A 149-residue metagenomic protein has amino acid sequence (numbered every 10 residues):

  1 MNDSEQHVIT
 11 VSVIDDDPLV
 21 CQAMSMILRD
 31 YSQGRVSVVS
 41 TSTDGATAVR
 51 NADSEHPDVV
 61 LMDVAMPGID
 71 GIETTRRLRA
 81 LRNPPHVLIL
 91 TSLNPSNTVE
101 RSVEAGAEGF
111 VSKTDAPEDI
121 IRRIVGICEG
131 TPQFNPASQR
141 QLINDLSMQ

Functional and structural regions predicted by a protein language model:
S12, E55-L61: Active-site beta3 strand of CheY-like receiver
D15, D63, T91: Active-site residues of response regulator receiver
P18-S40: Two-component/phosphorelay signaling modules centered on CheY-like receiver
D44-T47, D70-E73: Acidic catalytic/metal-coordinating carboxylates
M62-D63, T74: Active-site T/S-Asp motif of two-component receiver
M66: Receiver (REC) domain active-site loop signature in two-component systems and cognate sites in sensor histidine kinases
V99-V103, T114-Q149: Short, flexible helix-to-coil linker/hinge segments that flank and couple to helix-turn-helix
